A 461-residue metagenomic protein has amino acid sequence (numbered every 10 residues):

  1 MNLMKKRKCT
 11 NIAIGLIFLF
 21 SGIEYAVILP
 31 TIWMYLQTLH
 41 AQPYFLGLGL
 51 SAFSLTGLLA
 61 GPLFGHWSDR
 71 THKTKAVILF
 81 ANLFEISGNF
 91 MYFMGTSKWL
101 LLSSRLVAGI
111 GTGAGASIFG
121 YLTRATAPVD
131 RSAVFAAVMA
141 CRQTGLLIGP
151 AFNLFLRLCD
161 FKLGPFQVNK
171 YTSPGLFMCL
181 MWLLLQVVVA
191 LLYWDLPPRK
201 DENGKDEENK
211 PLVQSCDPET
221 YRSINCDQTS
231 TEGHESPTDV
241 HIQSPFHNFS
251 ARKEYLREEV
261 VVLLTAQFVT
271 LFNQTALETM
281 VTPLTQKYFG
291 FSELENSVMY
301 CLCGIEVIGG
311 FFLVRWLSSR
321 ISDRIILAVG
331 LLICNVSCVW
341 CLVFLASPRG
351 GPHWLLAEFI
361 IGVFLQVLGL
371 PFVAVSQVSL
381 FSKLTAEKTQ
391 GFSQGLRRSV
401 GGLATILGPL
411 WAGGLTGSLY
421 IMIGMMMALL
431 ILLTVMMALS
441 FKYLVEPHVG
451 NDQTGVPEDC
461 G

Functional and structural regions predicted by a protein language model:
N2-S54, E259-A266, T270-F289, N296-M299: Helix-loop boundary and gating motifs at the non-cytosolic
H40, H72, M94-W99, G111 (+3 more regions): Helix-breaking motifs and short loop linkers at transmembrane-helix boundaries and internal kinks in secondary membrane
L48-H66, C301-L313: Central cavity-lining transmembrane alpha-helices of secondary-active solute carriers, predominantly the Major
L59-K98: Conserved MFS/SLC helix-loop-helix module at the cytosolic interface between two early adjacent transmembrane helices
A76-M91, I325-C341: Structural signature of the two symmetry-related core transmembrane helices
S104-R142: Cytoplasmic helix-loop-helix junction between adjacent transmembrane helices in 12-TM secondary transporters
D130-L158, M181-W182, V400-G408: Glycine-rich segments within core transmembrane alpha-helices of 12-TM secondary carriers
M181-W194, C341-L345, I421-G461: Multi-pass alpha-helical transporter architecture, strongest for 12-TM Major Facilitator/SLC carriers used
